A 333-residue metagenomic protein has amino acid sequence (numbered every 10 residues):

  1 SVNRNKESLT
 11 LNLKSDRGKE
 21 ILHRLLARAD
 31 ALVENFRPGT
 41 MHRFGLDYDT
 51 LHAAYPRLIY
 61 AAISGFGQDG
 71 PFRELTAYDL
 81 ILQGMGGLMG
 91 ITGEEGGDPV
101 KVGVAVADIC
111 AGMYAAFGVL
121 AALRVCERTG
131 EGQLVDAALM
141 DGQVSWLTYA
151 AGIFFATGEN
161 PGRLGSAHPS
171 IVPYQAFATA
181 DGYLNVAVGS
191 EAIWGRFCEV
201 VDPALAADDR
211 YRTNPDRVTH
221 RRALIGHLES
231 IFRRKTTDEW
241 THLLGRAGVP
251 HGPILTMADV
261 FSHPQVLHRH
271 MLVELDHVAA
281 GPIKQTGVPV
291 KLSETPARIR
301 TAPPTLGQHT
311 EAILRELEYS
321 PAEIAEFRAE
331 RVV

Functional and structural regions predicted by a protein language model:
S1-A53, R233: A structured beta-alpha segment of the ubiquitous adenosine-cofactor-binding alpha/beta core
S1-R24, L82-G90, Q175, P282-I299 (+1 more regions): Redox-cofactor-proximal catalytic regions of oxidoreductases
R24, G132-M140, L243, A325-R328: Beta-strand segments within the central parallel beta-sheet cores of soluble alpha/beta enzyme folds
H42-A192: Active-site-adjacent "lid/gating" segments in soluble enzymes
V172-A247, H251: Aromatic-enriched alpha-helical interface/lid elements that frame and gate functional surfaces
D209, G245-R269: Conserved PLP cofactor-binding pocket of PLP-dependent enzymes
D276-E326: Flexible, small-/acidic-enriched active-site or ligand-binding loops
